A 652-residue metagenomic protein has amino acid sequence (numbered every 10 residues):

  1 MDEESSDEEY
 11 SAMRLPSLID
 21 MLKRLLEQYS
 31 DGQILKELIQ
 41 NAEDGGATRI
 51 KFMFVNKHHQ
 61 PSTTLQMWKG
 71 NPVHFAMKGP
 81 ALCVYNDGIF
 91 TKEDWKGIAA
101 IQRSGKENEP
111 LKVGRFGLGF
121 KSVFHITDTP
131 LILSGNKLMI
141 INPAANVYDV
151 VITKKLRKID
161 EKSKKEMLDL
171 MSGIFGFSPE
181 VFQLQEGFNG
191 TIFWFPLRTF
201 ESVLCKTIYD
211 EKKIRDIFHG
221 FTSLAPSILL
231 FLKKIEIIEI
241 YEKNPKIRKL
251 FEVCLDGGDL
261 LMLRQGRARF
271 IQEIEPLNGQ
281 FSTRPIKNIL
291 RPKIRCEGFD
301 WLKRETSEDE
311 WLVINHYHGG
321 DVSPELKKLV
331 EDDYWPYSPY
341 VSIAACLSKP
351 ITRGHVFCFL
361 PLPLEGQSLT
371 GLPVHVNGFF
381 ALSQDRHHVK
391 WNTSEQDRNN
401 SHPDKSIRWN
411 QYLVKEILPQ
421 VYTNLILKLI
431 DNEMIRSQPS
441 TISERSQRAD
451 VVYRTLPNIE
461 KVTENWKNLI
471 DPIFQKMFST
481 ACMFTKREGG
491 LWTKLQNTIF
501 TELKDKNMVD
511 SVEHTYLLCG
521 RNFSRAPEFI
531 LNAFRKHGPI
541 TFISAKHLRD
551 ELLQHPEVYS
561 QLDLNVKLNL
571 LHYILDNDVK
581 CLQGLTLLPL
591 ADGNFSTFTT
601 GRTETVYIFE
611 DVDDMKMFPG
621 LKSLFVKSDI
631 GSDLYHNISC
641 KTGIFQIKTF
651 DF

Functional and structural regions predicted by a protein language model:
M1-E9, S17-K23, N71-P72, M77-G79 (+1 more regions): GHKL/Bergerat-fold ATPase module
M1-T48, V55-H58, S62-K69, F75 (+1 more regions): Bergerat-fold GHKL ATPase/HATPase_c domain
R24-Q28, N108-F116, S406: Alpha-helix N-cap/helix-initiation motif
Q28-G32, G117, G187: Short, solvent-exposed loop/helix junctions and linker helices that flank or host conserved functional motifs
Q33-E37, V113-L118, G371, Y412 (+1 more regions): Short, well-structured alpha-helical interface segments that form or flank functional binding sites
E37-Q40, D44, N86, G97-A100 (+5 more regions): Ordered, helix-dominated protein-protein interaction surfaces in large eukaryotic regulatory proteins
T48-I50, D128-T129: ATPase nucleotide-binding head domains, primarily ABC-like/P-loop NTPase cores
G70-P143: Flexible ATP-lid and adjacent glycine-rich G1/G2 motifs of the Bergerat
